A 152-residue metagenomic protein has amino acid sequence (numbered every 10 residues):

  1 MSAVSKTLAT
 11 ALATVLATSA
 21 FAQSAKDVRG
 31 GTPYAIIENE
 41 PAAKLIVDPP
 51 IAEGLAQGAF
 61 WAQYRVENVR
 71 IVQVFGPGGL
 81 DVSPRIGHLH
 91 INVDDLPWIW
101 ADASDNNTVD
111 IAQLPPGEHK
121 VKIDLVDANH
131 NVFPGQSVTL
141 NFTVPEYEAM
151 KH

Functional and structural regions predicted by a protein language model:
S24-F60, K151-H152: Short, compositionally biased P/S/T/A/G/V-rich stretches that sit at domain boundaries
R65-D81: Short amphipathic, basic-aromatic surface patches that mediate peripheral association with negatively charged
H88-I91: Short beta-strand elements bearing conserved aromatic residues within extracellular beta-rich modules
W98-I99, V126-G135: Short acidic/polar inter-strand loop motif in beta-rich domains
D102-V109: Short, solvent-exposed loop/turn segments in extracellular or other extracytoplasmic domains
A112-E118: Surface-exposed, short loops/turns at beta-strand junctions within beta-sandwich domains
V144-H152: Low-complexity, Pro/Ser/Thr- and charge-rich linker/hinge segments at domain boundaries
